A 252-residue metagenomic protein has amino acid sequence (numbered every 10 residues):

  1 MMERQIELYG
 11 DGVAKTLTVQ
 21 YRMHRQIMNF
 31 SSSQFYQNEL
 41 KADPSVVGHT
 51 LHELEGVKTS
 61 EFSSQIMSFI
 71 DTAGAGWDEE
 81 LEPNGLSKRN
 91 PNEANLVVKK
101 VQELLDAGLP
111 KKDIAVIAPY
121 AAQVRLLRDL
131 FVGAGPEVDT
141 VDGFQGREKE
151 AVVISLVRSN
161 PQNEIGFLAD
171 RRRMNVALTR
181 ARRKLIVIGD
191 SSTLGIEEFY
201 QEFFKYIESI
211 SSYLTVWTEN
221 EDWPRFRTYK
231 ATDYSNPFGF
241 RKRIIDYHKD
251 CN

Functional and structural regions predicted by a protein language model:
M1-N252: Conserved helicase motor core of SF1/SF2 NTP-dependent helicases
